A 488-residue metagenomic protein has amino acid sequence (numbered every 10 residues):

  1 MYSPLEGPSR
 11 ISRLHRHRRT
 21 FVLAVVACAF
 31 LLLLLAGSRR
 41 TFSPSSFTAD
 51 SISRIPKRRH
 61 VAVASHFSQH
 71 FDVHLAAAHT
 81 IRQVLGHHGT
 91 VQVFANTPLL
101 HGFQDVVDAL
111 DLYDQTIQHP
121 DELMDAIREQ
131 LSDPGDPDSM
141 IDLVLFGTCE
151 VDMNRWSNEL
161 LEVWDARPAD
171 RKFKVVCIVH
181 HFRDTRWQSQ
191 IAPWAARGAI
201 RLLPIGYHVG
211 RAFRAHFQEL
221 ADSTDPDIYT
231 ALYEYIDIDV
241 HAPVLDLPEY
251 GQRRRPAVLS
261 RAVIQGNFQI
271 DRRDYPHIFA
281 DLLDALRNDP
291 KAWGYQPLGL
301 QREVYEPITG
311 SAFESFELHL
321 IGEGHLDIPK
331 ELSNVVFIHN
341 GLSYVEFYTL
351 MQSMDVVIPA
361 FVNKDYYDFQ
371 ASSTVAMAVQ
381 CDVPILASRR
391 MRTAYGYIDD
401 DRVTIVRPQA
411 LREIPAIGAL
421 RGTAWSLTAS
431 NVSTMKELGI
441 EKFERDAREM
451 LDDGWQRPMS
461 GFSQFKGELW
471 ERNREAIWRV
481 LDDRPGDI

Functional and structural regions predicted by a protein language model:
Y2-A49: N-terminal signal-anchor transmembrane helix specifying type II single-pass membrane topology of secretory-pathway
S46-S51, V61-H66, L75-R82, G89-V93 (+2 more regions): Extended catalytic core of nucleotide-activated donor transferases of GT-like folds
L112-A126, F337-N340, L386, V403-G422: Short acidic-hydrophobic, aromatic-tinged amphipathic segments that line or gate anion-handling sites
R211-A215, E219-V345: Conserved catalytic-core segment of nucleotide-activated headgroup transferases in glycan assembly
V345, P359-A376, Q380, S388-R390 (+1 more regions): Nucleotide-sugar-dependent
M354: An anion/phosphate-binding loop that grips the pyrophosphate of nucleotide cofactors and donors
S373, G396-Q409: Acidic, glycine-centered active-site loop in nucleotide-sugar glycosyltransferases
P408-D487: A charged, aromatic-enriched C-terminal amphipathic alpha-helix characteristic of glycosyltransferases across folds
